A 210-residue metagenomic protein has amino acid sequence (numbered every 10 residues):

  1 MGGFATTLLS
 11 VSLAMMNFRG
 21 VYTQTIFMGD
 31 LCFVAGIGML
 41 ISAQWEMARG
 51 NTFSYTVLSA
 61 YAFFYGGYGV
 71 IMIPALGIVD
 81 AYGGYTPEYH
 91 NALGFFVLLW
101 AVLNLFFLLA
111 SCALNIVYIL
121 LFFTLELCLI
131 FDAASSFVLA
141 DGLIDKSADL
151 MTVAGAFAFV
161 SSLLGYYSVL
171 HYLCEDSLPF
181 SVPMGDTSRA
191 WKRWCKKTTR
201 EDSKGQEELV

Functional and structural regions predicted by a protein language model:
M1-S12, G29-G36, L129, S162-G165: The first (N-terminal) embedded transmembrane alpha-helix
S10-G29, Q44-S54, P74-H90, L109-Y118 (+1 more regions): Membrane-lumen (extracellular) interface motif
L40-G67: Hydrophobic/aromatic-rich structural module bridging two neighboring secondary-structure elements via a short loop
S42, L125, A154-G155, T199-L209: Charged, alpha-helix-forming regions
Y65-L103: Membrane-interface helix-loop-helix modules in multi-pass inner-membrane proteins
L93-F106, I116-H171: Alpha-helical membrane segments in multi-pass integral membrane proteins
S162-R193: Structured partner-binding subdomains within large eukaryotic complex subunits
V182-V210: Non-transmembrane, juxtamembrane loop and terminal tail segments of multi-pass eukaryotic membrane proteins
